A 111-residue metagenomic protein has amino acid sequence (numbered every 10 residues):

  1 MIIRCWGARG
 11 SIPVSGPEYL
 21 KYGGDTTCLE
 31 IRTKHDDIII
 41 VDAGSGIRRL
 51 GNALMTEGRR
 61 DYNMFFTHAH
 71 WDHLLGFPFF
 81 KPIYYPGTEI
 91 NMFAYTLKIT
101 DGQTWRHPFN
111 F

Functional and structural regions predicted by a protein language model:
M1-F111: Binuclear metal-dependent hydrolase catalytic cores
